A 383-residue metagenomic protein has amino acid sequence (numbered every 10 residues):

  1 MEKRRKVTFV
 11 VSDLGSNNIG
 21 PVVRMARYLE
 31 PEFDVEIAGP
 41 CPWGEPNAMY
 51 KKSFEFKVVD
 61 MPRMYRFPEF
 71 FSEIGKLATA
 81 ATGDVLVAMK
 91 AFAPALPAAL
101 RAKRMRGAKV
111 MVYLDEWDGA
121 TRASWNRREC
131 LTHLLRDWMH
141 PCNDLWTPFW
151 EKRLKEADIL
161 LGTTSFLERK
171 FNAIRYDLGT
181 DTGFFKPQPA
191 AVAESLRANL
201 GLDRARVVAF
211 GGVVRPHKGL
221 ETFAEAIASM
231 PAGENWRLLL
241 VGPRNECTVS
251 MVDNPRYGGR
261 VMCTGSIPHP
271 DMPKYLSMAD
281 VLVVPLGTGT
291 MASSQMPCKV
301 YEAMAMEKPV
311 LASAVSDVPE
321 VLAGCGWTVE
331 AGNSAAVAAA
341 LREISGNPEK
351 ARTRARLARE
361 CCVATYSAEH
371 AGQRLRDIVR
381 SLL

Functional and structural regions predicted by a protein language model:
T8-V10, A191, L202-K218, A224-I227 (+1 more regions): Conserved donor-binding/catalytic core segment of Leloir-type glycosyltransferases
R27, G75, R101-M105, V112-R122 (+1 more regions): Membrane-proximal helix-turn-helix segments that form the acceptor-binding/catalytic region of lipid-linked
C41-W43, T180, G211-R215, R237-S250 (+1 more regions): Glycosyltransferase donor-sugar binding loop
F166, G179: Carbohydrate-associated surface elements
K218, P268-K274, D280-M304, A312-E320: Nucleotide-sugar-dependent
V249-P273: Nucleotide-activated donor-binding/catalytic signature segment of Leloir-type glycosyltransferases, i.e., the conserved
G326-A335, E343-E349: Conserved acidic donor-binding segment of nucleotide-sugar-dependent glycosyltransferases
K350-T365: A short, well-ordered alpha-helix in the C-terminal region of glycosyltransferases
